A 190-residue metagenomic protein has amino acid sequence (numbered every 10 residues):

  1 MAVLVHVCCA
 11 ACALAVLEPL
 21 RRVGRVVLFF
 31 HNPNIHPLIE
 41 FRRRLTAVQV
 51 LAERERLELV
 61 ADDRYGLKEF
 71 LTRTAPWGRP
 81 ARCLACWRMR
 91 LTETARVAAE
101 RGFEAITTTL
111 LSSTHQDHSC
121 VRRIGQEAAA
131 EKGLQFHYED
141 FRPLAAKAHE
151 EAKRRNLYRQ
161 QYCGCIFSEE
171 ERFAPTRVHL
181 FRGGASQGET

Functional and structural regions predicted by a protein language model:
M1-T190: Nucleotide-activated chemistry modules centered on ATP-dependent adenylation/adenylyltransferase
